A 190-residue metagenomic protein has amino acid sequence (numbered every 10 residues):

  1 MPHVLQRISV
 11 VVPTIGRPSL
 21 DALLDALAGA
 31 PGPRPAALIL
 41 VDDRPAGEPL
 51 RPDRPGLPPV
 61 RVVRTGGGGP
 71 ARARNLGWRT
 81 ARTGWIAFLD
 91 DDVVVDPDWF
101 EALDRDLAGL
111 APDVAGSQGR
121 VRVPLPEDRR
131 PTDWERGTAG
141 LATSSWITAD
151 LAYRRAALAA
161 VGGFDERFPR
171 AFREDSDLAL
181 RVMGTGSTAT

Functional and structural regions predicted by a protein language model:
V12, L24-D25, P35-P45, R61-G66: Short beta-strand/loop segment that forms part of the nucleotide-sugar
G16-A30: Short, well-formed alpha-helical segments that are part of the catalytic scaffolds of diverse glycosyltransferases
T65-A81: Glycine-rich, basic loop-to-helix element that forms the pyrophosphate-binding segment of sugar-nucleotide handling
R82-T83, D150-G162: Conserved nucleotide-sugar donor-binding and metal-coordinating catalytic region shared by glycosyltransferases
I86: Short aromatic/hydrophobic "clamp" motif used to bind/position activated sugar donors
P97-R129: Conserved donor NDP-sugar-binding/catalytic core segment of glycosyltransferases
A171-D177: Acidic donor-binding loop at a coil-to-helix junction in glycosyltransferase catalytic cores that engages
A179-T190: Catalytic donor-sugar/metal-binding loop of nucleotide-sugar-dependent glycosyltransferases
